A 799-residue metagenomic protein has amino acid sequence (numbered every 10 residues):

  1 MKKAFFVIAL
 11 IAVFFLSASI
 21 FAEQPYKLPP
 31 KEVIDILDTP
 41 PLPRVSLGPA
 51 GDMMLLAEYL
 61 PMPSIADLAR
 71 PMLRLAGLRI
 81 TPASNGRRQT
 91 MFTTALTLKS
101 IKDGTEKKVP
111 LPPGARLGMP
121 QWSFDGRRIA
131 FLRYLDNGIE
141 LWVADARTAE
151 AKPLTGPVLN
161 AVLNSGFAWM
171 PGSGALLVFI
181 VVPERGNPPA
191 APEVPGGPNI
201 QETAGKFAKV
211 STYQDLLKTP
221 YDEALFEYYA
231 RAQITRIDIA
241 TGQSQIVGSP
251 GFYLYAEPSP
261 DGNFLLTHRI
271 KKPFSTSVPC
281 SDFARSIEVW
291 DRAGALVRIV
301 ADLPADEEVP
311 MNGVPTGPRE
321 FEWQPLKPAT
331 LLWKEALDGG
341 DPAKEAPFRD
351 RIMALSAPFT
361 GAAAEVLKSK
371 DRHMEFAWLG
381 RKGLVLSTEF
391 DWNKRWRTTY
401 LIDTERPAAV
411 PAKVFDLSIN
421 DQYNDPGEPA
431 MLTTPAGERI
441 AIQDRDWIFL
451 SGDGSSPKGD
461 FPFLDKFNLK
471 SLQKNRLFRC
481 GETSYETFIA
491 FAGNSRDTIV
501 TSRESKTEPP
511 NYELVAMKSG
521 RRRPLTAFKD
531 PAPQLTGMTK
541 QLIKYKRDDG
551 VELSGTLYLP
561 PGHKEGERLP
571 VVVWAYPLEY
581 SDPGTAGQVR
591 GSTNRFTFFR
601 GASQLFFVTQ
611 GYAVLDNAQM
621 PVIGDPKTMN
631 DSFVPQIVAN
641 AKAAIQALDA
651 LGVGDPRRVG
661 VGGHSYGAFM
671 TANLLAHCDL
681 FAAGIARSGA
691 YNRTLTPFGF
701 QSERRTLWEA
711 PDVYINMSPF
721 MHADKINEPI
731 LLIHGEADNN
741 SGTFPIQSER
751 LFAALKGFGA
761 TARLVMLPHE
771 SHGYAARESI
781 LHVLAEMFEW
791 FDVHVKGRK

Functional and structural regions predicted by a protein language model:
M1-A4: Positively charged n-region of N-terminal signal peptides that target proteins for export
V7-S17: Bacterial N-terminal signal peptides
F21-G537, E552, G587-Q588: Beta-propeller folds
T90-L96, I101, L578, G584 (+1 more regions): Active-site-proximal cap/loop segments of hydrolase catalytic domains
I287, L331, V414, Y512 (+6 more regions): Conserved hydrophobic/aromatic pocket- or pore-lining residues that grip, position, or stack substrates in active sites
W290-A295, A357-T360, D391-K394, I402-V410 (+8 more regions): Secondary-structure transition/capping motifs at alpha-helix termini and the adjoining loop/turn into the next element
T526-E567: N-terminal cap/lid segment of alpha/beta-hydrolase-fold proteins
L559, E567-L578: Short beta-strand element of the alpha/beta-hydrolase
